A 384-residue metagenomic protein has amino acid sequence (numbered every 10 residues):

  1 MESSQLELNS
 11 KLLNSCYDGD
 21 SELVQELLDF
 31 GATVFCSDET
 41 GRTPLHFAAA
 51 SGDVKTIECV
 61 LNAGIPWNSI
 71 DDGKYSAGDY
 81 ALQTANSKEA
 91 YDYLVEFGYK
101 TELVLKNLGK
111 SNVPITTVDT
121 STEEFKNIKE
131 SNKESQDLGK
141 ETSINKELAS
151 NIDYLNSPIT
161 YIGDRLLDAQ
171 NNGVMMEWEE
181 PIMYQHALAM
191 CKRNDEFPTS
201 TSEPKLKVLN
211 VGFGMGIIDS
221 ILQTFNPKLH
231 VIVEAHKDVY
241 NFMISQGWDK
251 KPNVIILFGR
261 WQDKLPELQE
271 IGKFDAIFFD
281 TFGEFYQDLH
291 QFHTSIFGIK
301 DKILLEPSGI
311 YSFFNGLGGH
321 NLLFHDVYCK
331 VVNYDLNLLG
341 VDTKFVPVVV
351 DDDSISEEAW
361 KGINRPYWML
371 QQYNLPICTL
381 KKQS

Functional and structural regions predicted by a protein language model:
L23, K55-T56, E89-A90: Conserved ankyrin/ankyrin-like repeat signature
Q25-T33, E58-P66, Y93-K100: Ankyrin repeat domain, specifically the short helix-to-loop turn at the C-terminus of the second helix of each repeat
V34-S37, W67-I70, L103: Ankyrin repeat boundary signal
H236-E270: S-adenosyl-L-methionine
Q287-L380: C-terminal substrate-binding/active-site "lid" region of AdoMet-derived donor-dependent transferases
